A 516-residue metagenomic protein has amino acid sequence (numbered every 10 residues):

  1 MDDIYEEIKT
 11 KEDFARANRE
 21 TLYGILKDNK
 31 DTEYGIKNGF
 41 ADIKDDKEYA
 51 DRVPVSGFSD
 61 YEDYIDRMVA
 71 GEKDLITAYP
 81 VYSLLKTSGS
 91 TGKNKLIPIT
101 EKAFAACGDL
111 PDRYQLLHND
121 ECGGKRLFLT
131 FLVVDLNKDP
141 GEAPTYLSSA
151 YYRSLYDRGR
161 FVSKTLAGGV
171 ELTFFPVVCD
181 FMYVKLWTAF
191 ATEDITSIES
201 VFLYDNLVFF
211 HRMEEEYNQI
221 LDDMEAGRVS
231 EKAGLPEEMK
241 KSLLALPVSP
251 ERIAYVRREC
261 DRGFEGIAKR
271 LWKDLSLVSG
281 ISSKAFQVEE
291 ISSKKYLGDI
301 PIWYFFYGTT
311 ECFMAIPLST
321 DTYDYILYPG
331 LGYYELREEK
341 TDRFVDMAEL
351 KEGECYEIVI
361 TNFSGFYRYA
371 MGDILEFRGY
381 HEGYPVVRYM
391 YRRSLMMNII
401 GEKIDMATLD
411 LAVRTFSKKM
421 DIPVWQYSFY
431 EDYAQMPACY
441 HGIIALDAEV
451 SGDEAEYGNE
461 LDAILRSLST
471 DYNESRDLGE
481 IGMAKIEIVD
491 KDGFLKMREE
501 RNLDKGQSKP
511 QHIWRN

Functional and structural regions predicted by a protein language model:
M1-G24, D28-A41, D46-E48, R126-F128 (+4 more regions): AMP-binding adenylation
E20-L84, L96-K102, A106, L110-G123 (+1 more regions): Active-site diphosphate/adenylate-binding microenvironment
N29, T87-S90, S293, G308: Conserved S/T- and glycine-rich ATP-binding loop of Class I adenylate-forming
A70-I76, L84, H118-N119, V184-T188 (+2 more regions): Catalytic micro-motifs at enzyme active sites that drive phosphoryl/nucleotidyl and oxygen chemistry
L84-I97, F209: Conserved adenylation A10 loop of the ANL superfamily
L85, P98-E101, T130-L132, E199-F202 (+2 more regions): Glycine-rich, histidine-containing beta strand-loop boundary motifs that form or position
N94-I97, I316-S319, H381: Short, function-defining helix-loop hinge/capping sites that tune catalysis or transport
A105-A106, D112, F305-T320, Y430-M436: Beta-rich nucleic-acid/ligand-interaction surfaces
